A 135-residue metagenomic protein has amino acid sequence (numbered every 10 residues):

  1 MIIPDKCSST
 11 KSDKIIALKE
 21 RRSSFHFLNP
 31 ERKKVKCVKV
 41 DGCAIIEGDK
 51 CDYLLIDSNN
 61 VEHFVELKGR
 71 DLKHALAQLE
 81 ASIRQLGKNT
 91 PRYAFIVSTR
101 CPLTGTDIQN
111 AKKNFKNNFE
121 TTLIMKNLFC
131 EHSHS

Functional and structural regions predicted by a protein language model:
M1-I46, I56: Acidic-basic catalytic patches of nuclease active cores, encompassing PD-(D/E)XK and other metal-cofactor nuclease
M1-S8, C43, T99-S135: Domain-level recognition of nuclease-like catalytic cores that cleave nucleotide substrates
I46-I56, L72-A75: Catalytic centers of nucleases
Y53-L55, V61-G69: Conserved catalytic cores of phosphodiester-cleaving nucleases, focusing on short active-site segments
I56-N59, G87-N89: Flexible, charged surface loops at secondary-structure boundaries
H63, R92-Y93, T121: Generic beta-strand structural signal
L72, L86-N110: Nucleic-acid nuclease catalytic cores
L76-G87: Histidine-anchored nucleotide/phosphate-binding helix
